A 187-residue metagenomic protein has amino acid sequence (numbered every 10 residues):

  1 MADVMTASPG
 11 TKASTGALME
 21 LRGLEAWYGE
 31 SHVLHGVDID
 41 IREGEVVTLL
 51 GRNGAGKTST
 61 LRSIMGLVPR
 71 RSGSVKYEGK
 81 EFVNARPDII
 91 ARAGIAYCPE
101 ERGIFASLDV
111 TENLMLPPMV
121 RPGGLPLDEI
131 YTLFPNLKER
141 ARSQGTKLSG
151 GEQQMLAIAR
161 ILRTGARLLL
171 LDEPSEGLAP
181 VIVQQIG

Functional and structural regions predicted by a protein language model:
V47-T48, Y97: Short beta-strand immediately N-terminal to the Walker A/P-loop
L50-R52: The feature captures the beta-strand-to-loop junction immediately N-terminal to the Walker
M65: Helix-to-loop junction immediately C-terminal to a conserved catalytic motif
G73-F82, A93, G123-L127, T132: Conserved ABC transporter NBD signature motif
Q144-L148, E152: Conserved ABC ATPase signature
I161-L162: ABC ATPase C-loop
L169-E173: Catalytic Walker B motif of ABC-type/P-loop ATPase nucleotide-binding domains
